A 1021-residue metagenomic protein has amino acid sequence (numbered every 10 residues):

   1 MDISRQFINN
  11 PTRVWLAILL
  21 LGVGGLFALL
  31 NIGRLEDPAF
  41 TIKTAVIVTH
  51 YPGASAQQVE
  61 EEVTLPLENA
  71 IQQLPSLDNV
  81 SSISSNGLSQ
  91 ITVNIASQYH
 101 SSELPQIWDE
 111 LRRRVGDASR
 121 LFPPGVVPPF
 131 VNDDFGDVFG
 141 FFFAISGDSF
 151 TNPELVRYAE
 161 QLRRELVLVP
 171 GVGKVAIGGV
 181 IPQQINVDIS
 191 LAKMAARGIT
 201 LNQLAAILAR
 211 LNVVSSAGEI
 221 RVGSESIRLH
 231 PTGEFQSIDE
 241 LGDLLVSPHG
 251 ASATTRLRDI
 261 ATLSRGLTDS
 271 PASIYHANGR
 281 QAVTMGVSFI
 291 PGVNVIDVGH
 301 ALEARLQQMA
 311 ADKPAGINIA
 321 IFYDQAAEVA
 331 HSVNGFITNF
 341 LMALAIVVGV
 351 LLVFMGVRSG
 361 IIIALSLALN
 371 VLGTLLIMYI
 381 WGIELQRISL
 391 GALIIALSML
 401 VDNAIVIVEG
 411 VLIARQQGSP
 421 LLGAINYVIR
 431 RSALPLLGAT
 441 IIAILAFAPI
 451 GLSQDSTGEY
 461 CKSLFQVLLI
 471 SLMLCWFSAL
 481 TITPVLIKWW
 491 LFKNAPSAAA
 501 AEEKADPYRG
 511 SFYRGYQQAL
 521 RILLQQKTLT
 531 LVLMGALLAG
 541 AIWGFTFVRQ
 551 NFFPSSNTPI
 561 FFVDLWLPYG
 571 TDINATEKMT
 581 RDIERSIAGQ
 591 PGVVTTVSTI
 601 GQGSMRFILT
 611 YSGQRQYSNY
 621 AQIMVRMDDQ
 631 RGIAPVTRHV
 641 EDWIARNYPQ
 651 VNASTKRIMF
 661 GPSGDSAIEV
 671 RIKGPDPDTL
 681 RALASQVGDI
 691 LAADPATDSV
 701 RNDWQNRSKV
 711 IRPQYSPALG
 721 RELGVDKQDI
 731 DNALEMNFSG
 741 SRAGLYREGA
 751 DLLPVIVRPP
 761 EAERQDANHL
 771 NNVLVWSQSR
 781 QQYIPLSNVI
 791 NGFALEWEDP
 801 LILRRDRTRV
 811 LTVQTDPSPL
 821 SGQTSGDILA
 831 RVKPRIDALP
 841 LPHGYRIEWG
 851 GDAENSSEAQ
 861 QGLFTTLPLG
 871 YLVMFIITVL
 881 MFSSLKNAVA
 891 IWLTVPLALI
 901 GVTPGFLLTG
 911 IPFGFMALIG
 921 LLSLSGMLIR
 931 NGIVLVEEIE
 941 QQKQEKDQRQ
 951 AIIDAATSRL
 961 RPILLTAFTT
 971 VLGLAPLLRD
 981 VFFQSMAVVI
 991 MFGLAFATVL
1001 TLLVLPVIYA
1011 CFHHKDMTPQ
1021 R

Functional and structural regions predicted by a protein language model:
M1-R34, R430-S432, A501-F553, V594: Signature of alpha-helical transmembrane segments and their immediate interfacial
Q6, S119, E165-M342, V408 (+6 more regions): Extracytoplasmic/periplasmic membrane-proximal domains and adjacent transmembrane bundles of envelope biogenesis
I8, G22, Q58-D134, A192-V213 (+4 more regions): Solvent-exposed, membrane-proximal periplasmic/extracellular interface segments of envelope transport and secretion
T12, L20-A54, G116-G125, I450-E459 (+5 more regions): Transmembrane helices with small-residue packing motifs
G25-N31, A345-L412, V873-R959, L964-D980 (+2 more regions): Hydrophobic transmembrane alpha-helices and their membrane-interface caps in long multi-pass transport proteins
S55-E62, Y99-E110, G140-F143, D148-E160 (+16 more regions): Solvent-exposed, non-transmembrane alpha-helical starts
F322, V329, V333, V408 (+4 more regions): Helix-loop junctions and hydrophobic alpha-helical segments within the transmembrane domains of large membrane
L397-V411, S432-L452, E459-E502, I623 (+5 more regions): Transmembrane alpha-helices and their membrane-interface boundaries in multi-pass membrane transporters and channels
